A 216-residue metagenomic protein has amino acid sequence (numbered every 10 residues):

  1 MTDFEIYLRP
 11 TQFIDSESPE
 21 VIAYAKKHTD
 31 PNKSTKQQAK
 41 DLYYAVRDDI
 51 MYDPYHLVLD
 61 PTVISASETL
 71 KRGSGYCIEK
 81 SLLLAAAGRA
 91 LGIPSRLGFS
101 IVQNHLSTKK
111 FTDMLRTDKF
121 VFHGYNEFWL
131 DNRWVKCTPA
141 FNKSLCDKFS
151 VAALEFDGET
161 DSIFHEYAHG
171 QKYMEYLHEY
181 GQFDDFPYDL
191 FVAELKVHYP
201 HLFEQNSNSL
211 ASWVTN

Functional and structural regions predicted by a protein language model:
T2-D3, Q12-F13, V102-N216: His-Asp-centered catalytic microenvironments across diverse enzyme cores, prominently the transglutaminase-like
T2-R72: Secondary-structure boundary elements
H28, A45, D49, K80 (+3 more regions): Short alpha-helical scaffold segments that flank and stabilize functional sites
A45, G98, T138: A cross-family glycoside hydrolase active-site/sugar-binding cleft signature
P54-F122: Active-site neighborhood of thiol-dependent amide/isopeptide-bond enzymes
